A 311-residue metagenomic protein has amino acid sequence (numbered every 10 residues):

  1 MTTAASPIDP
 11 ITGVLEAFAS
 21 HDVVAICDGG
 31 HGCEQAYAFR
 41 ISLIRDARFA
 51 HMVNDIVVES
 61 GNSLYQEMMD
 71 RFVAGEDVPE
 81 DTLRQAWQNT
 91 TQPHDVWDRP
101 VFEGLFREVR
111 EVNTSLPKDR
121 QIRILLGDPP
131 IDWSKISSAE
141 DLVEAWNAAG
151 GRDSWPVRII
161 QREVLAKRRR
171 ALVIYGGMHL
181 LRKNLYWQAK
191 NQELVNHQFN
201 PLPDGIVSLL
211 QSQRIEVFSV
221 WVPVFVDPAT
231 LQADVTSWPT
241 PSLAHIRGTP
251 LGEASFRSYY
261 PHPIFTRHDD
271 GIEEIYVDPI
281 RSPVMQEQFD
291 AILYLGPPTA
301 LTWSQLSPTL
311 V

Functional and structural regions predicted by a protein language model:
M1-V311: Compositional signal for N-terminal targeting/processing segments
